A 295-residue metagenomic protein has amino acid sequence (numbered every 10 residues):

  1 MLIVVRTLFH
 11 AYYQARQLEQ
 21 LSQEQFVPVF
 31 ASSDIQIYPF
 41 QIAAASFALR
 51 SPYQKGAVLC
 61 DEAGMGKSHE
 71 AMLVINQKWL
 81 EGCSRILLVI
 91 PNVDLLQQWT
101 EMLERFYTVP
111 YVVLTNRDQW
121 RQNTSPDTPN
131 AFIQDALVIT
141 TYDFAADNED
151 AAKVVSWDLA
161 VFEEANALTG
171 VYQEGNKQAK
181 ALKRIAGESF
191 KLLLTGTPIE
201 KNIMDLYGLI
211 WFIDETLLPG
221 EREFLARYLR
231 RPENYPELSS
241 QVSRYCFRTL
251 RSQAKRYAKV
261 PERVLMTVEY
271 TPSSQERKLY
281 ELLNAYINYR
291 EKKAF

Functional and structural regions predicted by a protein language model:
M1-S46, R50, K55, K67-Q178 (+2 more regions): SF2 helicase/translocase NTPase motor core, specifically the RecA-like lobe 1 inter-motif segment between Walker
A43-S46, L73, E101, G208 (+3 more regions): Generic recognition of well-ordered alpha-helical segments within structured catalytic/regulatory domains
L59: Hydrophobic anchor at the beta1->P-loop junction of P-loop NTPases
A63: The conserved Walker
I86, K191-L193: Hydrophobic/aliphatic anchor position in the core parallel beta-sheet of P-loop NTPase nucleotide-binding domains
Q134, V138-W157, E174-E188, I199 (+2 more regions): Inter-lobe coupling linker of SF2 helicases/translocases
E200-I210: Short regulatory helix/loop adjacent to the ATP-binding pocket of P-loop NTPases
